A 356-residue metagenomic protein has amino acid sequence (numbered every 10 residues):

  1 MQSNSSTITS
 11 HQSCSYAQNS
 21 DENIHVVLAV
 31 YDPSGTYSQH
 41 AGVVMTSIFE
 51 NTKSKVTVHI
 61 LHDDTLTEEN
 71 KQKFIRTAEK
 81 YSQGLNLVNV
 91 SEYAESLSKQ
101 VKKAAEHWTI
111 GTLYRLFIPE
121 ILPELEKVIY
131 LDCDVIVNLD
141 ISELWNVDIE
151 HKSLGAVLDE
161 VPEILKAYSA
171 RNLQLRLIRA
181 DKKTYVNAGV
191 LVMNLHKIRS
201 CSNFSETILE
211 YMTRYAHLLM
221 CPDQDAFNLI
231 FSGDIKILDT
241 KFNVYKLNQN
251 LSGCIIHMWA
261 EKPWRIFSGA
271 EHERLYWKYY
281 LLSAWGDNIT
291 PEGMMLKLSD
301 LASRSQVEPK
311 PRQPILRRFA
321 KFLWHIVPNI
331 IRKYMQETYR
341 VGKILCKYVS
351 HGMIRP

Functional and structural regions predicted by a protein language model:
M1-V30, H40, V44, K53 (+1 more regions): A glycosyltransferase accessory/donor-loop signature
H25-L28, I48, T57-I60: Hydrophobic targeting segments
T52-H59, L85: Short loop->beta transition adjacent to catalytic acidic/histidine clusters or analogous donor-positioning motifs
T57-D64, A156-L158: Short internal beta-strands
K71, I75-I121: Active-site-proximal specificity loops/subdomain of glycosyltransferases
S91-Y93, G111-L165, V192-M193: GT-A fold catalytic core of metal-dependent nucleotide-sugar glycosyltransferases, centered on the diacidic
E106, L175-K182, L209-L218: Active-site rim elements
N146-T207: Conserved catalytic core of nucleotide-sugar-dependent glycosyltransferases
